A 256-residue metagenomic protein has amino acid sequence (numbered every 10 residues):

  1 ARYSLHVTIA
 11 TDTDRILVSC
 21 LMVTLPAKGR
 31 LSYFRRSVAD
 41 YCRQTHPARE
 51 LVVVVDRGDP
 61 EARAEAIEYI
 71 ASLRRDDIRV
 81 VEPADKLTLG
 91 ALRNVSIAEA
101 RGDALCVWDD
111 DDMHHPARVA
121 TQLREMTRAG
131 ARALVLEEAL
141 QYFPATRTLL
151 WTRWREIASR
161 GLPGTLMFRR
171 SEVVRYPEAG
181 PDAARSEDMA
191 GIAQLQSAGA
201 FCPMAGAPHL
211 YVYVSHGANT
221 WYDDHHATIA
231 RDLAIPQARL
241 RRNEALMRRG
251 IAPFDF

Functional and structural regions predicted by a protein language model:
I16-L21, E50, A190: Cell-envelope/extracellular polymer assembly enzymes that use nucleotide-activated donors
R36-A48: Short, acidic, metal-binding catalytic loop of nucleotide-sugar glycosyltransferases
A48-P60, R79-P83: Short beta-strand/loop segment that forms part of the nucleotide-sugar
P83-A100: Glycine-rich, basic loop-to-helix element that forms the pyrophosphate-binding segment of sugar-nucleotide handling
L105: Short aromatic/hydrophobic "clamp" motif used to bind/position activated sugar donors
A117-T148: Conserved donor NDP-sugar-binding/catalytic core segment of glycosyltransferases
Q141, G206-Q237: Active-site donor/metal-binding and catalytic loop motifs of nucleotide-sugar-dependent glycosylation enzymes
A184-G191: Acidic donor-binding loop at a coil-to-helix junction in glycosyltransferase catalytic cores that engages
